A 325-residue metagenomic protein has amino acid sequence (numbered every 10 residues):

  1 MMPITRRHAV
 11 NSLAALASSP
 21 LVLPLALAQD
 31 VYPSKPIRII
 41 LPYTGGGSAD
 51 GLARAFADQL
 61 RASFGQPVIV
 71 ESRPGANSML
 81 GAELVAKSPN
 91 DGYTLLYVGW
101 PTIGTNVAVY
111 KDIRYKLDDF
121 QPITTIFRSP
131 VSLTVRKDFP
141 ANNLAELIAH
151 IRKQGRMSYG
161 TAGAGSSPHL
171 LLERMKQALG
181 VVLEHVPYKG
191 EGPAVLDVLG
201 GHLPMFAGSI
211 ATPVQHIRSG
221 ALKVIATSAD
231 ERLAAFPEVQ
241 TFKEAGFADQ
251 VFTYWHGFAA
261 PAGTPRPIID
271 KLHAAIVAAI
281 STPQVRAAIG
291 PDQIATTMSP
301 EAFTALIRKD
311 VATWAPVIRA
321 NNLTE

Functional and structural regions predicted by a protein language model:
M2-N11, L16-V31: N-terminal twin-arginine translocation
A28-D119, R156, A164, G180-A207 (+3 more regions): N-terminal (or domain-start) structured segment
S34-P36, K243-E244, R266-E325: An extracytoplasmic/periplasmic, membrane-proximal ligand-sensing/linker region
P42, G46, W100-P101, R128-V131 (+6 more regions): Short coil/turn segments
K87-Y93, A108-P193, F242, W255-A288: Hinge/capping helix and adjacent helix->loop/strand transition within the periplasmic-binding protein
P101-Y110, R174-A178, M205-V239: A ligand-binding cleft/hinge motif common to bilobed small-molecule-binding domains
